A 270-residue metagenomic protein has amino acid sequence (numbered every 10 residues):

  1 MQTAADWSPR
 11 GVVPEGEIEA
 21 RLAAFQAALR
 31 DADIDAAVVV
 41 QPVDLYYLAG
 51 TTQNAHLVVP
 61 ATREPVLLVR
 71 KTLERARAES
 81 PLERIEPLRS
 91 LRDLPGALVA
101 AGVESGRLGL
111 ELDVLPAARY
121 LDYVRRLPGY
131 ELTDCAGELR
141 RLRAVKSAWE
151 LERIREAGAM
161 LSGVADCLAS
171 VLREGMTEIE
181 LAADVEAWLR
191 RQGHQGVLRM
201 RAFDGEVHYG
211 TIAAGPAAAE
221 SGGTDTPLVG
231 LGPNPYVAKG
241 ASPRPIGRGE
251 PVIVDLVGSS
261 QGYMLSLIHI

Functional and structural regions predicted by a protein language model:
M1-D166, W188, P233-V237, R244: A composition/biophysics-driven feature that prefers long, compositionally simple stretches
P60, V103, T211-G262: Acidic/histidine-enriched ion/cofactor-binding microenvironments in catalytic or ligand-binding pockets
A76, Q261-L265: Short acidic/His/Gly/Ser-rich catalytic and metal-binding motifs that mark active-site loops of diverse hydrolases
A118, E180, G262: Residues that form or flank phosphate/diphosphate-binding pockets in enzymes that use nucleotide phosphates
I154, V185, G249: Conserved hydrophobic/aromatic pocket- or pore-lining residues that grip, position, or stack substrates in active sites
S170-G215: Extended boundary segments
I268-I270: Conserved small/polar residues in nucleotide/adenosyl-binding loops
